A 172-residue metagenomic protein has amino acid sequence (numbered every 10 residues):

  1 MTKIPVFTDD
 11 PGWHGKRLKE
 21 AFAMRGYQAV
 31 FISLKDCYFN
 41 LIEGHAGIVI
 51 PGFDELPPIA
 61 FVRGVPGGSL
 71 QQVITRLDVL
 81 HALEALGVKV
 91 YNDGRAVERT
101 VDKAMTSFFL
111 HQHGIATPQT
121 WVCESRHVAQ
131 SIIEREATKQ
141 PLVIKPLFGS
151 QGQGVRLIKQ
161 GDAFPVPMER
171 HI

Functional and structural regions predicted by a protein language model:
M1-K3, L56-P57: A short, charged/proline- and glycine-enriched loop that marks the coil->beta-strand transition at the N-terminal
T2-T8, L80, L86, G94-I172: Active-site nucleotide/adenylate-binding loops and adjacent lid/helix of ATP-dependent enzymes
D9-Q119: Conserved N-proximal alpha/beta basic substrate-recognition cap immediately N-terminal to, or forming the N-lobe
